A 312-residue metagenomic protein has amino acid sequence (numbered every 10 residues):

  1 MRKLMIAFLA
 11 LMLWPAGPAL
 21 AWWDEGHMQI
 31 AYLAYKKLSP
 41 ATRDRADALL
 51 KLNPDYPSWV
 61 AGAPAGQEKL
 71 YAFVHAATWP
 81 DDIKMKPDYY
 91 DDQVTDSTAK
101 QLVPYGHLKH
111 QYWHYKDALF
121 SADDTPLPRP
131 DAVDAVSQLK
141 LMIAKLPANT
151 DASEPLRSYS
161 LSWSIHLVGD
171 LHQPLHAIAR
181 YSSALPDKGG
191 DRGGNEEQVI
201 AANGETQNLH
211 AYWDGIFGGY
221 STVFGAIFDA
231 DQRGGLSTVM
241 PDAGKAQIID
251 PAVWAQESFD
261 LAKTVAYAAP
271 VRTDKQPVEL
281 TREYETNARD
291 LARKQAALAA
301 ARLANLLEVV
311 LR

Functional and structural regions predicted by a protein language model:
M1-L4: Positively charged n-region of N-terminal signal peptides that target proteins for export
I6-W14: Hydrophobic helical h-region of N-terminal Sec-dependent signal peptides in bacterial secretory/periplasmic proteins
A16-P18: N-terminal signal peptide c-region/cleavage motif recognized by signal peptidases
L20-L167, P174-R312: N-terminal, motif-rich segments that launch catalysis or mediate targeting to/interaction with membranes, typified by
